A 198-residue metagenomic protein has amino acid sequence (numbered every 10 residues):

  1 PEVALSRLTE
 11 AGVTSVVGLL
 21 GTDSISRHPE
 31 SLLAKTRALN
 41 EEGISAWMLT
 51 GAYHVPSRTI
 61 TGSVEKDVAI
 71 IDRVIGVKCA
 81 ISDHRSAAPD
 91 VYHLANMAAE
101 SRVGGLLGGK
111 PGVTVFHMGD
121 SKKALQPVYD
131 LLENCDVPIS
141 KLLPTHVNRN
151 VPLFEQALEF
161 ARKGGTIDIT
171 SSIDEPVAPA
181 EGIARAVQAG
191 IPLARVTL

Functional and structural regions predicted by a protein language model:
P1-M48, T61-D72, Y92-G104: Alpha-helical scaffold segments that flank or form the walls of functional sites
V16-V17, V77, I167, V196: Hydrophobic residues within beta-strands of alpha/beta enzymes
L19, A80, T145: Conserved residues at the C-terminal ends of beta-strands
G21, G51-Y53, S172: Short, ordered loop/turn segments at secondary-structure junctions
S24-I25, V55-P56, E175-V177: Short secondary-structure capping/turn micro-motifs that flank functional sites
H28-L32, R58-S63, D90-V91, Q126-D130 (+2 more regions): Short acidic, glycine/serine/threonine-rich loops at helix termini
G51, P56-V113, T166: Active-site gating/metal-coordination segments in enzymes
R85, A99-L198: Active-site core of metal-dependent hydrolases
